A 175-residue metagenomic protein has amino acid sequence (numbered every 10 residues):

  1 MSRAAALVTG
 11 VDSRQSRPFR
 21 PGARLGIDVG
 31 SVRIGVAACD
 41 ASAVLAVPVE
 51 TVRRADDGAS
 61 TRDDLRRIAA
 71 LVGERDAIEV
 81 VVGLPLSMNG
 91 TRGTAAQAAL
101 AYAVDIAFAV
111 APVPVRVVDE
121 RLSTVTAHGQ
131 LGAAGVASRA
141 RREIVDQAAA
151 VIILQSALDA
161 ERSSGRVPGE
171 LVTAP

Functional and structural regions predicted by a protein language model:
M1-I27, S31-P175: Phosphate- and other anionic-substrate recognition elements at nucleic-acid/protein interfaces
